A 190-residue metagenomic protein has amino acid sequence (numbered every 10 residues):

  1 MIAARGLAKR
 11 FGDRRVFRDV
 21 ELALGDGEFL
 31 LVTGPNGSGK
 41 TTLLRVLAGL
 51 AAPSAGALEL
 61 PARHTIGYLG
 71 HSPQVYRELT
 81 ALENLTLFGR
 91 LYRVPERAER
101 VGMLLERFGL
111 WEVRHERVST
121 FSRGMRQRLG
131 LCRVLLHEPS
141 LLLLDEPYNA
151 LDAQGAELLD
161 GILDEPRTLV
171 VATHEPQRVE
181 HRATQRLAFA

Functional and structural regions predicted by a protein language model:
I2, F17-D19: Conserved structural motif at the start of ABC-family nucleotide-binding domains
T33-P35: The feature captures the beta-strand-to-loop junction immediately N-terminal to the Walker
A48: Helix-to-loop junction immediately C-terminal to a conserved catalytic motif
T86, E96-V113: Conserved ABC ATPase "signature" region
L131: Hydrophobic anchor residue at the start of the ABC signature
L142-E146: Catalytic Walker B motif of ABC-type/P-loop ATPase nucleotide-binding domains
